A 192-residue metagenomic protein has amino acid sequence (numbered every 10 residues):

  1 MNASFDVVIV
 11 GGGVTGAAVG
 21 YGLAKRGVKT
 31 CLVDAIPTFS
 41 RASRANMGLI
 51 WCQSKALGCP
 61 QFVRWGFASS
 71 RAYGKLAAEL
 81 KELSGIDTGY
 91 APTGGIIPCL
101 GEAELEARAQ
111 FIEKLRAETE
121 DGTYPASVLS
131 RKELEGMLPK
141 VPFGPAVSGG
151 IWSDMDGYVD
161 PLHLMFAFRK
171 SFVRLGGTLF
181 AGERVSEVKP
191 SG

Functional and structural regions predicted by a protein language model:
N2-T15, C31: Beta1/beta-strand and adjacent pyrophosphate-binding region of the FAD-binding site in flavoprotein oxidoreductases
V19, V28, G177: Short phosphate-binding/catalytic loops that engage adenosine nucleotides
G20, A24, S171: Gly/Ala-rich phosphate-binding loop of Rossmann-like dinucleotide-binding domains, activating on the conserved
A24-A45: Glycine-rich FAD pyrophosphate-binding loop
L49-M137: Dinucleotide-binding Rossmann-like beta1-alpha1 core, especially the glycine-rich loop that anchors the ADP
T93, A103, M137-V147, K189-G192: A short, glycine/Asx- and small/polar-enriched loop/turn that sits immediately N-terminal to a beta-strand
I151-G192: Helical element adjacent to the flavin cofactor pocket in flavoenzyme catalytic cores
